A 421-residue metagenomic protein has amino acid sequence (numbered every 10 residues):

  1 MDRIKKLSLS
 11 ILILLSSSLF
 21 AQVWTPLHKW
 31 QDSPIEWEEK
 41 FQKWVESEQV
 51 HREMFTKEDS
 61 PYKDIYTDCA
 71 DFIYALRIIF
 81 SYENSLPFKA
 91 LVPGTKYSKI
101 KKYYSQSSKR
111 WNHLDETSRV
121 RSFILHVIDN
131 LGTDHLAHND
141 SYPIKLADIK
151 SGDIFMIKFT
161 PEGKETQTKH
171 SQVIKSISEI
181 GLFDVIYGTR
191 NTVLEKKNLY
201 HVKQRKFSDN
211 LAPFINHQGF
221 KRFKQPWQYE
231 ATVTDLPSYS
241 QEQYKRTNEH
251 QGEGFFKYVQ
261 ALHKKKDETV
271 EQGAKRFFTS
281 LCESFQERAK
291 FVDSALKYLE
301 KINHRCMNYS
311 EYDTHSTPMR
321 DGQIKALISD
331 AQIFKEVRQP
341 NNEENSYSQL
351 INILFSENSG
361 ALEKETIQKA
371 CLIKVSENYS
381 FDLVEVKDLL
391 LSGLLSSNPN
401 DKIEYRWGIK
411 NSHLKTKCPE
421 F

Functional and structural regions predicted by a protein language model:
M1-S8: Bacterial N-terminal signal peptides that target proteins for export
S16-S18: N-terminal signal peptide c-region/cleavage motif recognized by signal peptidases
A21-D71, D313, I328, Q332 (+1 more regions): Active-site-adjacent structural segments surrounding the nucleophilic cysteine of cysteine proteases and isopeptidases
W30, P34, E38-F41, F55 (+3 more regions): Active-site nucleophilic cysteine motif
R77-N84, L131, F159, K266 (+1 more regions): Sec/Tat-exported extracytoplasmic proteins
T117-F183: ...with weaker cross-activation on analogous glycine-rich loops/strands in unrelated enzymes
S176-N198: Short peripheral tails and domain-boundary helices/loops at the edges of structured domains
K196-K364: Low-complexity, Gly/Ser/Thr/Pro-rich intrinsically disordered linker/tail segments
